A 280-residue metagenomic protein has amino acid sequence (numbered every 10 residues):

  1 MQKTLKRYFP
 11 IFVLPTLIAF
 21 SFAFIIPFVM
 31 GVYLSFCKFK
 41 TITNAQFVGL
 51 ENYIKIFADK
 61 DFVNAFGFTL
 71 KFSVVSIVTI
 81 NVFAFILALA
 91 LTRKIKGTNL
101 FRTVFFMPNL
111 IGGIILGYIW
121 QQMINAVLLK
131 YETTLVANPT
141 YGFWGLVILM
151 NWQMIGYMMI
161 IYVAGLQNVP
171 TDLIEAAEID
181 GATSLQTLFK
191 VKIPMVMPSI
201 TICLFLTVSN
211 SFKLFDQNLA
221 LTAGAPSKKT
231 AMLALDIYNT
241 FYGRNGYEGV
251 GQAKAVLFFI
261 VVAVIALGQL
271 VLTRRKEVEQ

Functional and structural regions predicted by a protein language model:
Q2-Q280: A structural signal for multi-pass alpha-helical bundles of membrane permease subunits that mediate small-molecule
